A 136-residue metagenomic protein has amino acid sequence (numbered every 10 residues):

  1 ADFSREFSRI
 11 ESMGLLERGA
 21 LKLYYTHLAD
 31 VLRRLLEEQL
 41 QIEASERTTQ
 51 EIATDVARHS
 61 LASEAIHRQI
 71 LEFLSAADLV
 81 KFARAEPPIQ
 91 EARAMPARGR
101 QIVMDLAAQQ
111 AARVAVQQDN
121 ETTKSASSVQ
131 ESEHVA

Functional and structural regions predicted by a protein language model:
A1-A136: Solvent-exposed, low-complexity, intrinsically disordered, charge-rich segments adjacent to transmembrane helices
